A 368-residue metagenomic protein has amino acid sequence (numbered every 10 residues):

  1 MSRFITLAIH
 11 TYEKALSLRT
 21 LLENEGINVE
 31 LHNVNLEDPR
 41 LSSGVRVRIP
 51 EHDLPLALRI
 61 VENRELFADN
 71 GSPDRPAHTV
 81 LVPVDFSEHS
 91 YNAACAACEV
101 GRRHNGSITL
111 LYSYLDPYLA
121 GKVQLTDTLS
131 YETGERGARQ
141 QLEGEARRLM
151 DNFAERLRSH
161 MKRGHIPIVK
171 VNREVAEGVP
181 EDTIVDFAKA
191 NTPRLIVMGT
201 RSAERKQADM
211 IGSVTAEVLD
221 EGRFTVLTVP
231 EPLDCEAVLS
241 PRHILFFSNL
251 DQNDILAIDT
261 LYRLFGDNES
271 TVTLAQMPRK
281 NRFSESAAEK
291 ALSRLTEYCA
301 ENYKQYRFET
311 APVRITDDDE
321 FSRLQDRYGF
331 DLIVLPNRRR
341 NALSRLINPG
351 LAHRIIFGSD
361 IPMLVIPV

Functional and structural regions predicted by a protein language model:
R3, Y12-E37, G71-E135, K162 (+2 more regions): Small/aliphatic-rich secondary-structure junction motif
F4-I5, I9-N28, E51-P55, R59-G71 (+5 more regions): Structural beta-alpha unit
N33-V34, T200, Q276, P336-R338 (+1 more regions): Short secondary-structure boundary segments
L36-N92, L115-Q124, G164-I168, R194-K206 (+3 more regions): Intrinsically disordered or low-complexity boundary/linker segments at protein termini and domain junctions
Y131-R148: A short acidic, glycine-rich active-site loop that binds or catalyzes chemistry on phosphate/adenosine moieties
E143-A154, A288, L292-T296: N-terminal membrane-insertion helices
M210-V214, E289-S293, I347-A352: Charged helix-capping and loop-helix junction motifs
A216, D259-Y262, E297, S322 (+1 more regions): Active-site phosphate/pyrophosphate- and oxyanion-stabilizing loops and adjacent acidic/basic residues in soluble
